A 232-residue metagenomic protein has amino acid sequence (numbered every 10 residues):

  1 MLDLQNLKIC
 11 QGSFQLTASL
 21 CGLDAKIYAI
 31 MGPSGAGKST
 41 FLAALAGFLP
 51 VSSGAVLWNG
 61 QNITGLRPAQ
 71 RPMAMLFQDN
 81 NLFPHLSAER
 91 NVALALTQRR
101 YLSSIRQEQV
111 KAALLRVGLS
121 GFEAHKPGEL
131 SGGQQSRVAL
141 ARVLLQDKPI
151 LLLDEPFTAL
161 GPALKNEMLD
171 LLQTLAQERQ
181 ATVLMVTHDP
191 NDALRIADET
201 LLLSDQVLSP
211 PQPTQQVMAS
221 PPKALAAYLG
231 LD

Functional and structural regions predicted by a protein language model:
N62-D79, Q98, S103-Q107, S220: ABC ATPase NBD coupling module
L86-A95: Short coil-to-helix segment of the ABC ATPase nucleotide-binding domain corresponding to the Q-loop/switch region
S104-F122, Q173-T174: Conserved ABC ATPase "signature" region
K126-L130, Q134: Conserved ABC ATPase signature
L145-P149: A short, proline-enriched helix->beta-strand linker immediately N-terminal to the Walker B motif in ABC-type P-loop
L151-E155: Catalytic Walker B motif of ABC-type/P-loop ATPase nucleotide-binding domains
D205-Q206: Conserved ABC ATPase "signature" C-loop
